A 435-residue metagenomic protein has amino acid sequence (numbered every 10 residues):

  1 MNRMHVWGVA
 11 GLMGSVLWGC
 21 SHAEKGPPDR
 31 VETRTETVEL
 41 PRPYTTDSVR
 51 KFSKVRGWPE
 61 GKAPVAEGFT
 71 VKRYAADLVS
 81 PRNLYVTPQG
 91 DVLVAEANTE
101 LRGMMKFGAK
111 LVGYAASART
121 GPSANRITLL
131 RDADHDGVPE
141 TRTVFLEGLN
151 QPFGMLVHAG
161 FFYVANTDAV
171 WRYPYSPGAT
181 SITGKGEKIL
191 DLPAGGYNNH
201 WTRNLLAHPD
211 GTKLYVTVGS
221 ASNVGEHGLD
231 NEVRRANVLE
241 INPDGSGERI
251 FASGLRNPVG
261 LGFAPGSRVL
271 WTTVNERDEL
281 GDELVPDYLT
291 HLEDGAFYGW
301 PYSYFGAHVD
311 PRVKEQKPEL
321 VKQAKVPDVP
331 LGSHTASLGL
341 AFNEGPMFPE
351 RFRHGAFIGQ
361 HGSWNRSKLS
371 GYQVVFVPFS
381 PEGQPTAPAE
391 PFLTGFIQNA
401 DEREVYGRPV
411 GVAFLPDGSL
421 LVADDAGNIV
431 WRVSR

Functional and structural regions predicted by a protein language model:
L17-G19: C-terminal motif of bacterial Sec signal peptides marking the signal peptidase cleavage site
H22-A66, G103-M105, P122, T202 (+6 more regions): Beta-propeller domain segments
R73-D77, T143-L149, I189-Y197, I250-G254 (+3 more regions): Surface loop/turn motifs at the tips and blade-to-blade linkers of beta-strand repeat domains
L84, M155, L205, P258-L261 (+2 more regions): Hydrophobic core register within WD40 beta-propeller blades
T87-G90, V157-A159, A207-G211, A264-S267 (+2 more regions): Residue-level detector of Asp-centered blade-edge/turn motifs that repeat once per structural unit in beta-propeller
D91-L93, F161-V164, W171, K213-T217 (+4 more regions): Conserved beta-propeller blade signature
V138-F161, N166-H208, N223: Asp-box/WD-like beta-propeller blade repeats and closely related beta-sheet repeat scaffolds
A413-R435: Blade-level signature of beta-propeller repeat domains, shared across WD40, Kelch, NHL, RCC1 and BNR/Asp-box propellers
